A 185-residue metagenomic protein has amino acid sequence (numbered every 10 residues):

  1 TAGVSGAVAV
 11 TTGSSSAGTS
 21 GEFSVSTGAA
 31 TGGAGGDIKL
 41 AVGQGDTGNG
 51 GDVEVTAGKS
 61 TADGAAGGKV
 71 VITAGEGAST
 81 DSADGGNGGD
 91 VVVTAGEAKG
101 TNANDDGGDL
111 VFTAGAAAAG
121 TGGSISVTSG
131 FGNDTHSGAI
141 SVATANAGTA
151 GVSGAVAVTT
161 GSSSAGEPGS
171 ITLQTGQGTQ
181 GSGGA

Functional and structural regions predicted by a protein language model:
T1-A185: Surface-exposed, glycine- and small/polar-enriched segments that build interaction surfaces at terminal
